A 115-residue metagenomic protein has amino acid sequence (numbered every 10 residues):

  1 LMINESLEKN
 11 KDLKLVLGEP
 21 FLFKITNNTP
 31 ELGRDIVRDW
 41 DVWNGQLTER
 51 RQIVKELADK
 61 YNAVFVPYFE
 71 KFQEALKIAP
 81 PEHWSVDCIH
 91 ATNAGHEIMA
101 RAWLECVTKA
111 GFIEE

Functional and structural regions predicted by a protein language model:
L1-E115: Alpha-helical cap/lid subdomain in secreted, periplasmic, or secretory-pathway luminal O-acyl-processing enzymes
